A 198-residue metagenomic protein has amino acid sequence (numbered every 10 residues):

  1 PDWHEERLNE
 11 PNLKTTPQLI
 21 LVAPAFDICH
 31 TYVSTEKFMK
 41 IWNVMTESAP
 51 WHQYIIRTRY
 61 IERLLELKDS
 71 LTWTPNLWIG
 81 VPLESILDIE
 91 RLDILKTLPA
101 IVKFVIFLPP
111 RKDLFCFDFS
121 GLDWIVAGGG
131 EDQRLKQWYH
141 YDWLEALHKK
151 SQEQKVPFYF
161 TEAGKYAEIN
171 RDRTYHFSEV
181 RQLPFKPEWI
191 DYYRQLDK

Functional and structural regions predicted by a protein language model:
P1-L77, I86-D93, T97-A100, L114-F119: Conserved Radical SAM active-site core
R7, R57-R59, R63, R91 (+5 more regions): Arginine residue identity/basic-tract feature
I20-V22, Y54-I56, L77-V81, K103-F107 (+2 more regions): Hydrophobic faces of well-ordered beta-strands that scaffold small-molecule active sites in alpha/beta enzyme cores
A25-D27, R59-I61, P82-I86, L108-P110 (+2 more regions): Active-site beta-loop-alpha junctions enriched in small/polar residues
M45-A49, V81-P82, K103-I106, G129-D132 (+2 more regions): Glycine-rich loops and low-complexity Gly/Arg-rich segments that provide flexible linkers or classic glycine-based
I56, I86, L98-I101, L108 (+4 more regions): Aromatic-enriched hydrophobic runs in primary sequence
F115-K198: Auxiliary Fe-S-binding modules of radical SAM enzymes
